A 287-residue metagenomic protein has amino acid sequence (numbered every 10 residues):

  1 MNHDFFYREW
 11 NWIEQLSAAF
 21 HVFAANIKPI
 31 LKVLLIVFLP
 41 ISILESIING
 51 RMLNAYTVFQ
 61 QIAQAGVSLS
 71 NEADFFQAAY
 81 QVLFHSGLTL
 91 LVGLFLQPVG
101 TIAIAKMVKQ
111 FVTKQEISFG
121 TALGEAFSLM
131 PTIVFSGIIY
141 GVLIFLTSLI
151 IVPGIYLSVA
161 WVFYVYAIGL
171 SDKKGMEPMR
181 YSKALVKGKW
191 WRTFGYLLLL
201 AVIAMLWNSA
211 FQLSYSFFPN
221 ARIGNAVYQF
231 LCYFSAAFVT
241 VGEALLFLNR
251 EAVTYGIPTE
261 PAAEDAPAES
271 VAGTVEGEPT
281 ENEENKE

Functional and structural regions predicted by a protein language model:
M1-Y7, E14, A18, A55-S70 (+4 more regions): Juxtamembrane transition segments at transmembrane-helix termini in multipass membrane proteins
F5-V67: Generic N-terminal leader segments that precede the first folded domain
I13-P40, F119-L146, L157-N208: Interfacial aromatic "cap" segments that immediately flank transmembrane helices in multipass membrane proteins
K28, E72, F76-S86, R222-N225: Membrane-water interface of alpha-helical transmembrane segments
L34-L53, F84-T101, I133-S158, F194-T240: Hydrophobic alpha-helical transmembrane segments in multi-pass membrane proteins
I43-Q64, Q115-S128, Y156-L157, G195-L197: Alpha-helical transmembrane segments of integral membrane proteins, especially early/N-terminal helices
Y56-Q81, S118-I138, A210: Long, highly hydrophobic alpha-helical transmembrane signal-anchor segments
L94-F127: Hydrophobic alpha-helical segments and helix pairs
